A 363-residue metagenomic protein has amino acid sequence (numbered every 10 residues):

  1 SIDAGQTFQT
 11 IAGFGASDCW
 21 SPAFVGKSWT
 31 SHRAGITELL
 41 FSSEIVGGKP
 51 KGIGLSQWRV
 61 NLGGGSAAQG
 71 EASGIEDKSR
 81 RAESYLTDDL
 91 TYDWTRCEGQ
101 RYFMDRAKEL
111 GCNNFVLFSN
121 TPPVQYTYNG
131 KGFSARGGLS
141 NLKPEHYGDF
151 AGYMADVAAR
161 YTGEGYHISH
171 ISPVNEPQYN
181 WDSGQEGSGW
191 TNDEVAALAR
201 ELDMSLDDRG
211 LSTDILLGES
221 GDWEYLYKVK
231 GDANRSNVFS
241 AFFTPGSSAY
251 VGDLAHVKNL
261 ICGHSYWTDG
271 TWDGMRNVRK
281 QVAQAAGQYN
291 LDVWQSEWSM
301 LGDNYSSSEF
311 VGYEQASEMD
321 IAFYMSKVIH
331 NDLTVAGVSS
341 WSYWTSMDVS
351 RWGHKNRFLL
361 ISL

Functional and structural regions predicted by a protein language model:
S1-I168, G187-A196, R200, M204: N-terminal catalytic cores of secreted or lumenal carbohydrate-active enzymes
T7-I11, P50-I53, K108-L110, D208-G210 (+3 more regions): Extracellular/periplasmic catalytic domains that process cell-envelope and extracellular macromolecules
A12-D18, S56-L62, S66, N114-F118 (+6 more regions): Structural recognition of the beta-strand scaffold that forms the well-ordered cores of secreted hydrolase catalytic
F14-A16, H32-I36, G54, S247-A255 (+3 more regions): Domain-wide signal for the mature, well-folded portions of proteins, strongly enriched in nucleus-encoded organellar
A67-E71, P123-A135, Q178-S183, E224-Y227 (+2 more regions): Short acidic/His/Gly/Ser-rich catalytic and metal-binding motifs that mark active-site loops of diverse hydrolases
S73-R80, K131-A135, E186-W190, G231-F239 (+3 more regions): Short secondary-structure boundary/capping segments
D149-H170, P177-D303: Active-site neighborhood of glycoside hydrolase catalytic domains
Q295-L363: Aromatic/acidic polysaccharide-binding cleft in carbohydrate-active enzymes
